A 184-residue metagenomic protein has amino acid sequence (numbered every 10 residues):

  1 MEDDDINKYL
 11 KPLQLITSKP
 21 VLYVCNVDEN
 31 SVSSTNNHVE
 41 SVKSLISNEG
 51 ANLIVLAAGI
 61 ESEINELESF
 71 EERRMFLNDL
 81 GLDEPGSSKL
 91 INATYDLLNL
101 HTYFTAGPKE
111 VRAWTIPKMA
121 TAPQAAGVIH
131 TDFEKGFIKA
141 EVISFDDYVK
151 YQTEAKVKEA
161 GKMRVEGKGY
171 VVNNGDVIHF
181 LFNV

Functional and structural regions predicted by a protein language model:
M1-N173, I178-V184: C-terminal-of-GTPase-core extension/linker across diverse P-loop GTPases
